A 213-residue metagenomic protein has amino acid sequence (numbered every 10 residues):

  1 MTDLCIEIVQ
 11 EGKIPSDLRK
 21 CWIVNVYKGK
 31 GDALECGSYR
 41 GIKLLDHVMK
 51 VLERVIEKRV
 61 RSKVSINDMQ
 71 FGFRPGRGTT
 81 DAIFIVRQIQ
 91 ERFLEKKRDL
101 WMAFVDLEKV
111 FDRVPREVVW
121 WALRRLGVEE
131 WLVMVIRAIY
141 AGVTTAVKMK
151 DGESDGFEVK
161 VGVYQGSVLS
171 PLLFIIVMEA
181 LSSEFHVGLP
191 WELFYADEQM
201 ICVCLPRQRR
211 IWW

Functional and structural regions predicted by a protein language model:
M1-L172, I176: Conserved pre-catalytic core of RNA-dependent polymerases
I23, D155, F194-D197, V203 (+1 more regions): Polar low-complexity intrinsically disordered regions
I56-Q70, L172-C202, R207: Active-site palm subdomain of RNA-directed nucleic acid polymerases
V114-P115, F185, W213: Short, flexible helix/strand-to-coil boundary loops that buttress conserved ligand/catalytic motifs in alpha/beta
G127-M134, C204-W213: Polymerase palm active-site segment centered on the conserved acidic dipeptide of motif C
